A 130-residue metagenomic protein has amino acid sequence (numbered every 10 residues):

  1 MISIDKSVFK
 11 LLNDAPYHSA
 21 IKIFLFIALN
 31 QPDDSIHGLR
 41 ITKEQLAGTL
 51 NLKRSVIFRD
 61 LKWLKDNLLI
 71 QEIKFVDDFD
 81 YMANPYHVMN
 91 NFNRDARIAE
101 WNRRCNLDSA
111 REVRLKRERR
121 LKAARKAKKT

Functional and structural regions predicted by a protein language model:
M1-I41, A99: Short recognition helix of helix-turn-helix/winged-helix DNA-binding domains
M1-S3, N13-Y17, Q45-A47, R54-L61 (+1 more regions): Short linear motifs at secondary-structure transitions and domain/linker junctions
M1-S7, E112-R125, K129-T130: An N-terminal low-complexity regulatory-tail signal and nearby short nucleic-acid-interaction modules
N30-M89: Winged helix-turn-helix DNA-binding recognition segment
N51, L68, N106, A127-T130: Short, flexible coil/linker elements and helix-boundary hinge sites characteristic of intrinsically disordered
H87-E118: Short, amphipathic alpha-helical interaction segments positioned at domain boundaries
